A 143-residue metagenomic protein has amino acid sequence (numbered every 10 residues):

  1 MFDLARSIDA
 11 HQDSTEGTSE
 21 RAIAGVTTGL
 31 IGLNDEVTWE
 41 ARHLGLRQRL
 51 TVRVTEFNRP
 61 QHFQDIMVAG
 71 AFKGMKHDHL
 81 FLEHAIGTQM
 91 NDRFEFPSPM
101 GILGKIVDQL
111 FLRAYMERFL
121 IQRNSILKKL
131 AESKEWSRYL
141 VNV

Functional and structural regions predicted by a protein language model:
M1-A5, H11, V37, V54 (+3 more regions): Hydrophobic pocket/interface hotspot
M1-T28, G32: Hydrophobic ligand-binding cavity/cleft-lining segments
T18-V26, K128-V143: Short, highly charged C-terminal tails/helix-capping segments
L30-T38, N58-D65: Short, hydrophobic/aromatic-rich segments at coil-to-beta transitions
R47-T51, G74-H77: Short, surface-exposed coil-to-beta transition loops
Q64-R118: Beta-strand/loop substructures that line and gate deep hydrophobic ligand-binding cavities in soluble
R118-I126: A non-catalytic, amphipathic alpha-helix used as a structural packing/dimerization or gating element in enzyme scaffolds
